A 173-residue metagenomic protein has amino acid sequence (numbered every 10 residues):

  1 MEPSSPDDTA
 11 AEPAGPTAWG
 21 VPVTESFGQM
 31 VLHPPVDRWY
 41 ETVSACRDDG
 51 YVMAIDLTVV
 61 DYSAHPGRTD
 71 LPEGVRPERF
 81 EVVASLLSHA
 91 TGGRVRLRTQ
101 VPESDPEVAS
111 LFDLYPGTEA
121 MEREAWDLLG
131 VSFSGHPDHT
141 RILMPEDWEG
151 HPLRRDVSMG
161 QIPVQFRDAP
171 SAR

Functional and structural regions predicted by a protein language model:
M1-R173: Terminal low-complexity/charged segments
